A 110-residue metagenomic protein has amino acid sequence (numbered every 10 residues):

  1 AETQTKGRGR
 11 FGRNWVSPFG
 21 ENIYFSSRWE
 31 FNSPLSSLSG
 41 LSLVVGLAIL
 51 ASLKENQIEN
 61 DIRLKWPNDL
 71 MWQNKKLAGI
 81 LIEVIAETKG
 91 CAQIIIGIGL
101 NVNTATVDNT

Functional and structural regions predicted by a protein language model:
T3, V16-N22, S27-T110: Catalytic beta-strand/loop module used to bind and position nucleotide/cofactor moieties in cofactor-attachment
R10-F11: Glycine-rich phosphate-binding loop of ATP-grasp-fold ATP-dependent ligases
